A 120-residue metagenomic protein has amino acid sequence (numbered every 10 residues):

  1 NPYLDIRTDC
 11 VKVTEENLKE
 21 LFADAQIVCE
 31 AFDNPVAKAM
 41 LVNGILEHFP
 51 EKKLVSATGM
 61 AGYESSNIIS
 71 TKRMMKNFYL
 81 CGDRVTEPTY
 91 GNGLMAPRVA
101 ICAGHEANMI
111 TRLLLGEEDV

Functional and structural regions predicted by a protein language model:
N1-V120: Adenine nucleotide-associated cytosolic modules
